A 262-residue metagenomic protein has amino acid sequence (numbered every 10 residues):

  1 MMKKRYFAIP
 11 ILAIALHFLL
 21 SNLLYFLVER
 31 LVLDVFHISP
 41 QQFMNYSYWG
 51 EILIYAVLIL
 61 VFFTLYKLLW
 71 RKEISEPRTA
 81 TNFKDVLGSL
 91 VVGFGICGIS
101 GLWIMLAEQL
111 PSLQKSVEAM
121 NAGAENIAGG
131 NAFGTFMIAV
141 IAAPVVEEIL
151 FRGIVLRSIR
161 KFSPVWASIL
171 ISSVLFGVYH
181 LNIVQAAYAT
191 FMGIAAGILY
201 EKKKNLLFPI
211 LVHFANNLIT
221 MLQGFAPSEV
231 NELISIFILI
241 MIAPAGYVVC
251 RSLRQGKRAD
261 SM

Functional and structural regions predicted by a protein language model:
M1-L87, F94, G98, L218-M262: N-terminal, membrane-interfacial amphipathic/helix-forming hydrophobic leader that caps and precedes the first
F7-A15, I52, V86-V91, F133-M137 (+4 more regions): Hydrophobic alpha-helical transmembrane segments
F18, N22-R30, S173, V178 (+1 more regions): Functionally important transmembrane alpha-helices
H37-Y46, E73-A143, K161: Juxtamembrane helix-loop-helix connectors linking adjacent transmembrane helices in multi-pass membrane enzymes
I54-I59, T135-A139, Y188-A196, L239-A243: Hydrophobic core segments of transmembrane alpha-helices in multi-pass, intramembrane catalytic enzymes
V86-I104, L170-M192: Hydrophobic alpha-helical transmembrane segments of integral membrane proteins
A139-P144, G177-L181: Transmembrane alpha-helix interface/packing and boundary motifs in multi-pass membrane proteins, characterized by
V146-I171, I198-N205: Membrane-interface helix/loop boundary segments of multi-pass membrane proteins
